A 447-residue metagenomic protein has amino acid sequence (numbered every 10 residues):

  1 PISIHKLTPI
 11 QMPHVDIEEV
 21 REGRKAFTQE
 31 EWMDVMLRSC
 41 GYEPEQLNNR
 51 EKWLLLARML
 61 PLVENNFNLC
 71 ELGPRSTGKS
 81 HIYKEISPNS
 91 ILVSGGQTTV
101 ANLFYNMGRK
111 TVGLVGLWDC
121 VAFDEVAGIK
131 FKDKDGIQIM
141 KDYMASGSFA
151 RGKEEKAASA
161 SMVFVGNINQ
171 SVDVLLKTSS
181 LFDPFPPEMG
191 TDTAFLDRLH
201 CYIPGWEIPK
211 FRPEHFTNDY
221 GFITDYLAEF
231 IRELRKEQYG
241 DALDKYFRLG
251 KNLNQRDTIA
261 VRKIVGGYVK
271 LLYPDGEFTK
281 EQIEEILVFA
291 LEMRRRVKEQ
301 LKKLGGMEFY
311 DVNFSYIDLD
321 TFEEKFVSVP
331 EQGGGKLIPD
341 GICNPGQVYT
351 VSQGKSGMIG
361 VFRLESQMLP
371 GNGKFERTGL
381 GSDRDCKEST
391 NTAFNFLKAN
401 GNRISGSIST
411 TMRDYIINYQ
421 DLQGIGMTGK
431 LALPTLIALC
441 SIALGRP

Functional and structural regions predicted by a protein language model:
I2-L47: Charged, amphipathic alpha-helical linker segments immediately N-terminal to NTP-binding catalytic cores
T28, W32, K132, G136 (+9 more regions): Helical mechanochemical/support elements of P-loop NTPase systems and associated helical scaffolds
S39-E43, I129, Y143-G147, I168 (+7 more regions): Conserved, well-folded catalytic cores of nucleic-acid-processing and energy-transducing macromolecular machines
E43-L175, S179-D183, A194-D197, S315-Q332: Conserved ASCE/P-loop NTPase catalytic core
T77, A127-I129, M162-V172, W206-K210 (+3 more regions): Conserved nucleotide-binding/hydrolysis micro-motifs of P-loop NTPases
E155-M162, N167-L272: Phosphate-sensing "switch" segment of ASCE/P-loop ATPases
P213-H215, D241-Y316, F322, F326-D340 (+1 more regions): C-terminal helical "lid" subdomain and adjoining coupling/linker elements of P-loop NTPases
K303-P447: Terminal-proximal interaction/regulatory segments of ATP-powered molecular machines
